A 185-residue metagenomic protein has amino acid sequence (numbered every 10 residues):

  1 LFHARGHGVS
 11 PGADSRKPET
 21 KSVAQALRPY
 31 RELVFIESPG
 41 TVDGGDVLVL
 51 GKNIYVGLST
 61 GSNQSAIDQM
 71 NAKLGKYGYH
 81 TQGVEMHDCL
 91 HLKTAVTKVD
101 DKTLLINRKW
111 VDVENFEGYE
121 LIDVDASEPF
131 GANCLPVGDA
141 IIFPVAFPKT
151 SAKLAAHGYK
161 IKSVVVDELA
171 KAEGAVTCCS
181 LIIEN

Functional and structural regions predicted by a protein language model:
L1-N185: The feature marks the mature, well-folded catalytic cores of soluble enzymes
